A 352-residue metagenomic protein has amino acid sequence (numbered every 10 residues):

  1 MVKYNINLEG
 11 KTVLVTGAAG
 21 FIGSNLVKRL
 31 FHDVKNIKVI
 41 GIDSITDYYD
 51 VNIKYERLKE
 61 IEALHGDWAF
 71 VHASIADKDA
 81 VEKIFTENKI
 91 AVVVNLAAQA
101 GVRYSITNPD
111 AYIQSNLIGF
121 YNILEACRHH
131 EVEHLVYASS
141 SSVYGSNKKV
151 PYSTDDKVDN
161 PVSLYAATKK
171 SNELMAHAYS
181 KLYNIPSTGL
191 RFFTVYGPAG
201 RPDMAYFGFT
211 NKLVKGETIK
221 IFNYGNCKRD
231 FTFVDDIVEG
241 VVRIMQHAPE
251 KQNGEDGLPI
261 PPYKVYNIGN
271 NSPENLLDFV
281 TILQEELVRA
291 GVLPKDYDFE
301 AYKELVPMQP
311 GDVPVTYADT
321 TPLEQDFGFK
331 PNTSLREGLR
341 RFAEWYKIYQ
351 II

Functional and structural regions predicted by a protein language model:
M1-I6, D33, A73, L213-I352: C-terminal substrate-binding subdomain of Rossmann-fold SDR/epimerase-dehydratase oxidoreductases
M1-V195, E274, T281-I282, V315 (+1 more regions): N-terminal Rossmann-like NAD(P)+-binding domain of SDR-like oxidoreductases, especially those catalyzing
L8, I53, T107, S115 (+6 more regions): A generic fold-level signal
A80, A111, I118, K157 (+5 more regions): Residue-level recognition of oxygen-bearing side chains
V136, G145-K149, N184, G200 (+2 more regions): Proline-centered turn/helix-capping motifs that create local helix->coil transitions or kinks
V150-P151, P202-T210: A glycine/serine/threonine-rich, flexible loop-to-helix segment that serves as the NAD(P) cofactor-binding "lid"
P161-T168, F192, P198, P202-Y206 (+1 more regions): The catalytic Tyr-centered alpha-helix of NAD(P)H-dependent dehydrogenases
